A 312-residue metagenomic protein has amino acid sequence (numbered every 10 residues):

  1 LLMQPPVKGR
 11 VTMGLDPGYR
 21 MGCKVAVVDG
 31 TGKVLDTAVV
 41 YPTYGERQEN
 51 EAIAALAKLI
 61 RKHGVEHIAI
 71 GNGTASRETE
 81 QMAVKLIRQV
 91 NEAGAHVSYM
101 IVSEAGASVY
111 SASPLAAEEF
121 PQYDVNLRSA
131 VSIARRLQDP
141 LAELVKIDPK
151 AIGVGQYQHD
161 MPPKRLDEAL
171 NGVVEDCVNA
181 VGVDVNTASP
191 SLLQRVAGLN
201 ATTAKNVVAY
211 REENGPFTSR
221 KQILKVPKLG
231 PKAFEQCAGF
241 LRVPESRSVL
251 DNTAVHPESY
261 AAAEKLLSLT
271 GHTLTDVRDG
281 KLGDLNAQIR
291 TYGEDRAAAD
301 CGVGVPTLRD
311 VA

Functional and structural regions predicted by a protein language model:
L1-L2, K8-L15, R20-N171: Phosphate- and other anionic-substrate recognition elements at nucleic-acid/protein interfaces
P5-P6, P42, P121, P140 (+6 more regions): Proline-rich intrinsically disordered, low-complexity coils
D36, A180-A312: Accessory alpha-helical DNA-binding modules that contact the DNA backbone or grooves
L59, H63, L86, V90 (+8 more regions): Change "in soluble alpha/beta enzymes" to "in soluble alpha/beta proteins
A117-F120, D160-V174, Q236-R242, Y292-D300: Short, charged low-complexity intrinsically disordered segments located at boundaries of structured domains
D139-Y210: Charge-patterned, long linear interaction tracts outside catalytic cores
